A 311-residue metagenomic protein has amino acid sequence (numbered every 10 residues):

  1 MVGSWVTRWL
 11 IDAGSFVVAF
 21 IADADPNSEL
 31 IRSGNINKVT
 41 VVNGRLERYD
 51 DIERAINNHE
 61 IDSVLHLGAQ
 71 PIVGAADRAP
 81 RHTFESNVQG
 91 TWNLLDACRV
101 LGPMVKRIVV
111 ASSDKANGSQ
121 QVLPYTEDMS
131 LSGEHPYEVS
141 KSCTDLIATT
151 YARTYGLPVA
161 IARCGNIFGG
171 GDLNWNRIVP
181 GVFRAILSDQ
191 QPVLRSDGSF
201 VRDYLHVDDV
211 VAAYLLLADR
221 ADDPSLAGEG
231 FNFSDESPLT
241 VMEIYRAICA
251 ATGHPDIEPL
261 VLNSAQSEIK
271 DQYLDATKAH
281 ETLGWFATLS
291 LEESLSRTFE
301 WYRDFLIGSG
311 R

Functional and structural regions predicted by a protein language model:
M1-G165: N-terminal Rossmann-like NAD(P)+-binding domain of SDR-like oxidoreductases, especially those catalyzing
I11-D12, I186-R311: C-terminal substrate-binding subdomain of Rossmann-fold SDR/epimerase-dehydratase oxidoreductases
I21, R163-N166, N232, V261-N263: Residue-level recognition of beta-strand->loop/alpha-helix junctions
P26-S28, G118-Q120, G171, V241 (+1 more regions): A short beta-to-alpha transition loop/helix N-cap that caps and shapes the active-site region
N35, R48, G171-W175, S237 (+2 more regions): Residue-level signature of the cytosolic catalytic core of signaling kinases
D50, D62, G74, R81 (+8 more regions): Residues in well-ordered alpha-helical elements
L123, N174-G181, I248: A glycine/serine/threonine-rich, flexible loop-to-helix segment that serves as the NAD(P) cofactor-binding "lid"
G133-S140, C164, W175, V179 (+1 more regions): The catalytic Tyr-centered alpha-helix of NAD(P)H-dependent dehydrogenases
